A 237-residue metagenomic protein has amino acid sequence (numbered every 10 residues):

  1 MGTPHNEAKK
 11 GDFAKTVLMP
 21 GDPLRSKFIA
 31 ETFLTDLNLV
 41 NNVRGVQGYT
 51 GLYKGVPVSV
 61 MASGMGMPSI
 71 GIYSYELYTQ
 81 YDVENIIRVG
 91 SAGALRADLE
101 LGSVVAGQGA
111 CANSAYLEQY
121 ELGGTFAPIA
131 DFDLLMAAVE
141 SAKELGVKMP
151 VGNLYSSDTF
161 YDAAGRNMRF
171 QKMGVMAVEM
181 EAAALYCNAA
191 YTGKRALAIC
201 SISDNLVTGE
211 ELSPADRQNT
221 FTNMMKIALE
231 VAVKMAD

Functional and structural regions predicted by a protein language model:
M1-P128, F132-M136: Metabolite-binding pocket within alpha/beta catalytic cores that recognizes anionic/polar moieties
P23, G93, Y155-T159, A184 (+2 more regions): Glycine-rich beta-alpha junction loops
D36-N42, G146-N153, M235-D237: Flexible, glycine/charged-enriched surface loops at secondary-structure junctions
V83-E84, M176, R195: Short acidic/polar active-site loop segments enriched in Thr and Asp
T125-M173: Active-site rim beta-loop-alpha module in soluble metabolic enzymes
A137-L145, N188, I227-M235: Generic non-transmembrane alpha-helical segments
A183-D216: Zn-dependent metallopeptidase/amidohydrolase metal-coordination segment
L206-D237: His/Asp/Glu-rich mid-to-C-terminal helical/loop segments that flank catalytic regions of hydrolases
